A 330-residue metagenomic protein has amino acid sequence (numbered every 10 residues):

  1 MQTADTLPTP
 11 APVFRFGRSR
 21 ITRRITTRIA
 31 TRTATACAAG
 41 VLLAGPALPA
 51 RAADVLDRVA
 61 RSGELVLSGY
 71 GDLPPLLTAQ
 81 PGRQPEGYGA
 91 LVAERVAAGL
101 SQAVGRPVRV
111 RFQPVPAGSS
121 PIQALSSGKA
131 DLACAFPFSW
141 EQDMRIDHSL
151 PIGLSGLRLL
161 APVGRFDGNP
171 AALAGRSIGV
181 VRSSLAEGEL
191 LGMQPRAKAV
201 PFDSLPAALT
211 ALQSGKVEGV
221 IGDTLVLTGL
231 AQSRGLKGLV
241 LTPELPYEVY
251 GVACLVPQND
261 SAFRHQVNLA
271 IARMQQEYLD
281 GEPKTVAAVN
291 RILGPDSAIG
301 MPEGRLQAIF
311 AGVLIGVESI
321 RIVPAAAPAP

Functional and structural regions predicted by a protein language model:
A53-C134, M144: Extracytoplasmic small-molecule ligand-binding "clamshell" domains of the periplasmic binding protein/Venus flytrap
L56, R83-P85, F138, D143-I152 (+2 more regions): A structural signal for short loop-to-beta-strand junctions that line the ligand-binding cleft of periplasmic/secreted
V66-P75, R83-Q102, P137-F138, L154-D203 (+1 more regions): Bilobed "Venus flytrap"/periplasmic-binding protein-like clamshell domains and structurally analogous long
G71-D72, G153-V163, A231-A272, I292-E318: Periplasmic-binding protein-like
G87-G99, G164, A171-S177, V181-L185 (+1 more regions): Extended ligand-binding regions for polar small-molecule ligands
E94, G105-A172, L245-P246, G312-P328: Acidic, polar ligand-binding/catalytic clefts
S119, L132-R145, E189-G192, P206 (+1 more regions): A ligand-binding cleft/hinge motif common to bilobed small-molecule-binding domains
E189-F202, I271-P330: Ligand-binding clefts/hinges and TM-proximal coupling segments of bilobed small-molecule sensing domains
